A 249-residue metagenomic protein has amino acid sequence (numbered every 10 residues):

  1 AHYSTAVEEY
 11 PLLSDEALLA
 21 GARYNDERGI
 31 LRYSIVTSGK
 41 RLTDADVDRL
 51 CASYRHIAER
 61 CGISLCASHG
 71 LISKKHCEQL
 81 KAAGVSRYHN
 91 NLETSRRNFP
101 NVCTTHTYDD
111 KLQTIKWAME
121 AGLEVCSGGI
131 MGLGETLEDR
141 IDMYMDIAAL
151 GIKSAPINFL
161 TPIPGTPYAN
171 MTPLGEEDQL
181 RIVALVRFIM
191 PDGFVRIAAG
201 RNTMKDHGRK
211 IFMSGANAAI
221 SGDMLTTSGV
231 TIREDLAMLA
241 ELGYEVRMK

Functional and structural regions predicted by a protein language model:
A1-D15: Canonical Radical SAM [4Fe-4S] cluster-binding loop centered on the CxxxCxxC motif and its immediate flanking residues
S4, R41, R96-V102, P164-A169: A short acidic, helix-capping loop that chelates divalent metal ions and anchors anionic groups
A17-S38, V246-K249: Short Fe-S-cluster ligation motifs
A20, A148-K249: Auxiliary Fe-S-binding modules of radical SAM enzymes
L31-Y33, V47-I130: Radical SAM/AdoMet-radical enzyme domain recognition
Y33, G39-T43, T114-D139, I157-T172 (+1 more regions): Conserved strand-turn element in the central/C-terminal portion of the radical SAM core barrel that lines
I35, N90, A118, I147 (+2 more regions): Conserved, mostly hydrophobic/aromatic
I72-A82, L133-A148, N202-S214: Catalytic cores of alpha/beta
